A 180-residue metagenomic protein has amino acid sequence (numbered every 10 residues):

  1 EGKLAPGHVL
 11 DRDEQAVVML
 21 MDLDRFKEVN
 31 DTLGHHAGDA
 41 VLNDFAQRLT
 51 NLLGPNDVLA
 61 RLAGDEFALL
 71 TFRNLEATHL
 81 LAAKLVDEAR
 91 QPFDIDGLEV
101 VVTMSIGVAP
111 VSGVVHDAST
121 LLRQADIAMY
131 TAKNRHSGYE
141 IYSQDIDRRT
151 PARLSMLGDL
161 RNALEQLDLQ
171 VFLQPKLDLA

Functional and structural regions predicted by a protein language model:
E1-V17, D24-G54, A60-A83, R123-D126 (+1 more regions): Conserved long alpha-helical elements within nucleotide-processing catalytic cores of c-di-GMP signaling and class III
A60-L62, A89-S105, K133: Catalytic core regions of nucleotide second-messenger enzymes
L70-T78, D96-E99, M104-L121, D145-R148 (+1 more regions): Catalytic strand-loop-helix junctions within cyclic-nucleotide turnover domains
L122-S143, D159-Q170: Catalytic/regulatory signature loops of cyclic-dinucleotide turnover enzymes and related class III nucleotidyl cyclases
A152-A180: Active-site core of bacterial EAL-family cyclic-dinucleotide phosphodiesterase domains
